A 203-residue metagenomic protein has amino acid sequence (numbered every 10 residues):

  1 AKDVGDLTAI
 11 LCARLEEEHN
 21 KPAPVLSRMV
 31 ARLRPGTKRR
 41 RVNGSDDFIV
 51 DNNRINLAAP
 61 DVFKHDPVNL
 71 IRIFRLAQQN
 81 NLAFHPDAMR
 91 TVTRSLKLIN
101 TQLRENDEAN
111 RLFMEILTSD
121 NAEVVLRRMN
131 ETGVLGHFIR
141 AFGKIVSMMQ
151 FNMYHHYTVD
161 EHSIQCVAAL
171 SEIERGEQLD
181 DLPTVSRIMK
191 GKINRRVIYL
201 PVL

Functional and structural regions predicted by a protein language model:
A1-H155: Non-catalytic interface/linker regions that flank or bridge core catalytic/transmembrane domains
F63, H156, D160-S163, G191-K192: Amphipathic, non-membrane alpha-helical segments in soluble helical-bundle scaffolds
D66, H85-D87, G176, K190-I198: Poly-acidic low-complexity segments
N69, H162, Y199: Catalytic-loop motifs flanking and including active-site residues across diverse enzymes
M129, C166, P183-L203: His-Asp-centered metal-binding catalytic motifs of divalent-metal-dependent phosphohydrolases/nucleases
H137-R140, E174-Q178: Short amphipathic alpha-helical segments with coiled-coil-like heptad repeat character
M148-H156, R175-I193: Histidine/acidic-rich helix-loop-helix segments that form or flank divalent-metal centers in metalloenzyme catalytic
T158-A168, I173-E174: Amphipathic alpha-helical
